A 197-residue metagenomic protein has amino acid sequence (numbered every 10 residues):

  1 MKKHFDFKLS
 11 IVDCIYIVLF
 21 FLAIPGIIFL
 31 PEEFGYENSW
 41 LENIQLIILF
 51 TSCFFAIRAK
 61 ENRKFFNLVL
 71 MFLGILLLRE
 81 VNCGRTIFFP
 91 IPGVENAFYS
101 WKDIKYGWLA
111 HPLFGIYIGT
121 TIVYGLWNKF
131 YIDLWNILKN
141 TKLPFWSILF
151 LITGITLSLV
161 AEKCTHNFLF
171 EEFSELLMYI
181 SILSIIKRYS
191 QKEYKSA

Functional and structural regions predicted by a protein language model:
K2-F7, F55-N67, F130-K142, Y194-K195: Membrane-interface helix-boundary motifs at transmembrane edges
K8-P25, I148-G154: Alpha-helical transmembrane segments
Y16-F20, Q45-K60, A110-L126, E175-E193: Hydrophobic cores of alpha-helical transmembrane segments in multi-pass inner/ER membrane proteins, independent
P25-F34, N128-F130, T156-H166: Juxtamembrane "helix-exit" motif on the non-cytosolic side of transmembrane helices
I28-S39, I57-E61: Short, hydrophobic transmembrane alpha-helix segments
L76-I91: Transmembrane alpha-helix/helix-exit interface in multi-pass inner-membrane proteins
N96-L113: Short aromatic-rich membrane-water interface segments that cap or initiate transmembrane helices in multi-pass membrane
L126-L151, F170: Membrane-helix boundary/juxtamembrane motif in polytopic membrane proteins
